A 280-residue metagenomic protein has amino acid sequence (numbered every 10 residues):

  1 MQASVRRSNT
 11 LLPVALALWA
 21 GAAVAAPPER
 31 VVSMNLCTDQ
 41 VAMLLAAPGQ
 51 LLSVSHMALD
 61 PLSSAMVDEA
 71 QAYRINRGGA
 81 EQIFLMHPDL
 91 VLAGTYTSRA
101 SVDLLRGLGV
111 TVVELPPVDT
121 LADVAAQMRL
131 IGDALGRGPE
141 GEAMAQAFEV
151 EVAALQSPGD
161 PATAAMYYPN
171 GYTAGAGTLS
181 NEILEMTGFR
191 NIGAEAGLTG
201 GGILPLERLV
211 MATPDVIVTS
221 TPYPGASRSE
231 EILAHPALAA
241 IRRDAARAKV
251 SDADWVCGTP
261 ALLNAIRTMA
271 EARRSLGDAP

Functional and structural regions predicted by a protein language model:
Q2-V14: Bacterial N-terminal signal peptides that target proteins for export
A20-A22: N-terminal signal peptide c-region/cleavage motif recognized by signal peptidases
E29-A42, P139-G188: Basic- and aromatic-lined ligand-binding clefts that recognize polyanionic substrates
E29-R30, A122-D133, E142, G159 (+1 more regions): Structured C-terminal subdomain patch of bacterial secreted/periplasmic proteins
R30-Y96, I192, L238: A short, structured surface patch at a secondary-structure boundary
S55, L179-G201, A246-K249: His/Asp/Glu-enriched short active-site or ligand-binding loop at hydrolase and phosphoryl-transfer sites
A72-E81, V118, G197-L206: Short helix-initiation/N-cap motifs at beta->coil->alpha
A80-P88, L108, I203-T213: Short helices/loops that flank or line small-molecule/ion binding pockets
